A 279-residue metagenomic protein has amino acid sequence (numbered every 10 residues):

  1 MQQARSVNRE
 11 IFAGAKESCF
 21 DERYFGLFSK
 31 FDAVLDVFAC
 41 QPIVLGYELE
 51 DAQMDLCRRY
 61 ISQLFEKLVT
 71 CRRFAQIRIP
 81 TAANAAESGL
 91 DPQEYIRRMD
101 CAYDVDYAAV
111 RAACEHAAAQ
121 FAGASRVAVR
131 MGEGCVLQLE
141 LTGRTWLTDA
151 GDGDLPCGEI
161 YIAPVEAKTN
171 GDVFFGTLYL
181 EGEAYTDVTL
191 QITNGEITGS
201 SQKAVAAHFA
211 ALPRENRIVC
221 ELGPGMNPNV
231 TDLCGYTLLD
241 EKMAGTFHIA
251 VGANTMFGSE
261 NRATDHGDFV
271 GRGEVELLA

Functional and structural regions predicted by a protein language model:
M1-N170: Active-site bordering "gate/hinge" segments that shape substrate access to catalytic or cofactor-binding pockets
A33, A108-A117, S125-V129, G235-A279: Charged, compositionally biased interaction regions
D36, I77, R130, E140 (+4 more regions): Residues in well-ordered beta-strands of folded domains
C40-P42, T81, G134, R144 (+5 more regions): Short, glycine-/Ser/Thr-/acidic-enriched flexible segments
G46-E48, A85-L90, A150-D152, A184-V188 (+3 more regions): A short secondary-structure junction signal
P156-S201: Oxyanion-binding "anion nests"
N170, Y185-D187, N194, R217-E221 (+2 more regions): Active-site lining segments that contact anionic ligands and/or coordinate catalytic metals
E183, G199-E260: Dual-mode signal for accessory low-complexity, basic/Gly-rich regions
